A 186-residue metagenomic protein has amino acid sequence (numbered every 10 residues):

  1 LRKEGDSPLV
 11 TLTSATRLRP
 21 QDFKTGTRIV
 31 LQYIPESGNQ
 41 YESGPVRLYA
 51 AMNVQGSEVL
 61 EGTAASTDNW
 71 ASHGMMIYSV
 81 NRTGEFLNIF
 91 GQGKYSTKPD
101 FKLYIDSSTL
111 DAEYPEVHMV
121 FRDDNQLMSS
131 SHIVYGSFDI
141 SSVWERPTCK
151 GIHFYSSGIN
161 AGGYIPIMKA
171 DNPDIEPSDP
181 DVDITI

Functional and structural regions predicted by a protein language model:
L1-I186: First exposed extracellular module after export/assembly in secreted or surface-exposed proteins
